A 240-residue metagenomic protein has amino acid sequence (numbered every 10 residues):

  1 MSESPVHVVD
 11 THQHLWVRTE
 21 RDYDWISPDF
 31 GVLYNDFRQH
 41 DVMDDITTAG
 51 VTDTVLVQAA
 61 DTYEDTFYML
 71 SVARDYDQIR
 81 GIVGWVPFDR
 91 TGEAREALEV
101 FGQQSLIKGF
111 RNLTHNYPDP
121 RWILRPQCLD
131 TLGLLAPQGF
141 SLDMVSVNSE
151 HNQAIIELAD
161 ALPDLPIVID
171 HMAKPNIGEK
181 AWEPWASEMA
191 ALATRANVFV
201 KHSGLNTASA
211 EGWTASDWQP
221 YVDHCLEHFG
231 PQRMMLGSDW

Functional and structural regions predicted by a protein language model:
S2-Q138, E150, L192, S216: Mid-domain alpha/beta scaffold segments of enzyme catalytic cores
L56, M235-L236: Short beta-strand segments at enzyme active-site cores
W122-M235: Catalytic pocket-lining loop regions of alpha/beta-barrel enzymes, especially the amidohydrolase/enolase/GH5 lineages
D239: Active-site glycine-centered loops adjacent to acidic/histidine catalytic or metal-binding residues that shape
